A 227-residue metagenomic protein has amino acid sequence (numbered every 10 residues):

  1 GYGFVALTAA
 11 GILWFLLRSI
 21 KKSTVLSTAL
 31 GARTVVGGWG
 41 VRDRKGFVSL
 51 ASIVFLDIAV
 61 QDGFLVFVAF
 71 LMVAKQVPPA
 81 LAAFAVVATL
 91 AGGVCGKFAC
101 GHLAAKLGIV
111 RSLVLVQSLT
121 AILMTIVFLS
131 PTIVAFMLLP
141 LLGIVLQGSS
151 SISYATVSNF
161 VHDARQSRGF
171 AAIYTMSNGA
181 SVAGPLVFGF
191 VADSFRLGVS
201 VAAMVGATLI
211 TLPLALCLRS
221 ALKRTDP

Functional and structural regions predicted by a protein language model:
G1-F4, F190-A207: A membrane-interface helix-boundary motif in multi-pass transporters
G3-T28, L214-R219: C-terminal membrane-cytosol helix-exit motif in multi-pass small-molecule transporters
S19-L50: Juxtamembrane intracellular "pre-TM" segments in multi-pass secondary transporters
K45-K97: Extracytoplasmic gate region of multi-pass secondary transporters
M72-V73, L103-A104, V187-R196: Interfacial helix-cap and linker-helix signal at transmembrane-aqueous boundaries of multi-pass secondary transporters
R111-I126: Structural signature of the two symmetry-related core transmembrane helices
F128-L138: Helix-loop junctions at membrane interfaces in 12-TM secondary transporters
G148-V161: Intracellular juxtamembrane helix-capping segments at the cytosolic ends of symmetry-related transmembrane helices
